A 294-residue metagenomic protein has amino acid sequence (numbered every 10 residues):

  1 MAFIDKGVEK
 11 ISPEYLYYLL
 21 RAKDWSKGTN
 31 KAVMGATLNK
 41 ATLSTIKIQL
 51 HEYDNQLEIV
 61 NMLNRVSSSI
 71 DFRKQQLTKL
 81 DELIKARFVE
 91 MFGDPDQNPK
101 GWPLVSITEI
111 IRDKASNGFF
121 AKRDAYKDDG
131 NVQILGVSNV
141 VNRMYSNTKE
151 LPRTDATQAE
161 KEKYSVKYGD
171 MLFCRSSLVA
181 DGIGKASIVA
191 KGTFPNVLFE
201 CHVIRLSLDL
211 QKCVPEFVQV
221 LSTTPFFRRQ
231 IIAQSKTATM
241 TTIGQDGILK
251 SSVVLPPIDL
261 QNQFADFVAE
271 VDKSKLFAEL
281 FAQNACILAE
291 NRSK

Functional and structural regions predicted by a protein language model:
M1-A2, V33-D54, P195-I204, C213-E216 (+1 more regions): A short glycine-rich beta-alpha junction/loop motif
M1-R21, G136, K161-T223: A short beta-sheet element
S26, F227-I231: Periplasmic-binding protein-like
A32-V33, K100-P103, F120-K127, E150 (+1 more regions): Short coil/turn segments at secondary-structure boundaries
T45-N61, F72-N117, K250, V254-Q263 (+1 more regions): Non-catalytic DNA-recognition/assembly elements of restriction-modification systems
T108-D124, S138-M171: Sequence-specific dsDNA recognition surfaces
